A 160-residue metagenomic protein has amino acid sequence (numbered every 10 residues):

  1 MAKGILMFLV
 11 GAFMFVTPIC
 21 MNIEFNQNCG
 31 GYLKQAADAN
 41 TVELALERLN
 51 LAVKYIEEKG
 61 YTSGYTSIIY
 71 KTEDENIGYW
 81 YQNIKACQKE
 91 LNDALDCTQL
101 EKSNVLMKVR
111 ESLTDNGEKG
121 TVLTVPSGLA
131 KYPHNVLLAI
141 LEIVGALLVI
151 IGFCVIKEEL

Functional and structural regions predicted by a protein language model:
M1-A2, N28, D38, D96 (+1 more regions): Serine/threonine-rich low-complexity intrinsically disordered regions
M1-G31, N135-L160: Hydrophobic secretory-pathway targeting helix
G4, G11, G30-G31, G60 (+6 more regions): Residue-identity detector for glycine
F25, M107-E142: Short, aromatic-rich amphipathic segments at membrane interfaces that lie adjacent to a transmembrane helix or signal
K34-G120: Long, solvent-exposed extracytoplasmic domains/loops
